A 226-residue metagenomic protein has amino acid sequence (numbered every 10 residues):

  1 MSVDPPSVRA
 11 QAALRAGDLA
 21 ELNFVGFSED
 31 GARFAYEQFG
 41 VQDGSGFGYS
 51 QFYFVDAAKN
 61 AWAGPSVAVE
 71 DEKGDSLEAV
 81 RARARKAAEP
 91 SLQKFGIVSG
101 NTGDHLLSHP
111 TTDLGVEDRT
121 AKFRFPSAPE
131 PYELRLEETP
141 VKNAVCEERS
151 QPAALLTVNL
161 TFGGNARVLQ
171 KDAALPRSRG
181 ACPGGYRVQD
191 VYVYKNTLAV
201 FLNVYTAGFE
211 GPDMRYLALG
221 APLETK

Functional and structural regions predicted by a protein language model:
M1-K226: Exposed acidic/polar residues on beta-strands and adjacent loops within beta-sheet cores, strongest in beta-propeller
